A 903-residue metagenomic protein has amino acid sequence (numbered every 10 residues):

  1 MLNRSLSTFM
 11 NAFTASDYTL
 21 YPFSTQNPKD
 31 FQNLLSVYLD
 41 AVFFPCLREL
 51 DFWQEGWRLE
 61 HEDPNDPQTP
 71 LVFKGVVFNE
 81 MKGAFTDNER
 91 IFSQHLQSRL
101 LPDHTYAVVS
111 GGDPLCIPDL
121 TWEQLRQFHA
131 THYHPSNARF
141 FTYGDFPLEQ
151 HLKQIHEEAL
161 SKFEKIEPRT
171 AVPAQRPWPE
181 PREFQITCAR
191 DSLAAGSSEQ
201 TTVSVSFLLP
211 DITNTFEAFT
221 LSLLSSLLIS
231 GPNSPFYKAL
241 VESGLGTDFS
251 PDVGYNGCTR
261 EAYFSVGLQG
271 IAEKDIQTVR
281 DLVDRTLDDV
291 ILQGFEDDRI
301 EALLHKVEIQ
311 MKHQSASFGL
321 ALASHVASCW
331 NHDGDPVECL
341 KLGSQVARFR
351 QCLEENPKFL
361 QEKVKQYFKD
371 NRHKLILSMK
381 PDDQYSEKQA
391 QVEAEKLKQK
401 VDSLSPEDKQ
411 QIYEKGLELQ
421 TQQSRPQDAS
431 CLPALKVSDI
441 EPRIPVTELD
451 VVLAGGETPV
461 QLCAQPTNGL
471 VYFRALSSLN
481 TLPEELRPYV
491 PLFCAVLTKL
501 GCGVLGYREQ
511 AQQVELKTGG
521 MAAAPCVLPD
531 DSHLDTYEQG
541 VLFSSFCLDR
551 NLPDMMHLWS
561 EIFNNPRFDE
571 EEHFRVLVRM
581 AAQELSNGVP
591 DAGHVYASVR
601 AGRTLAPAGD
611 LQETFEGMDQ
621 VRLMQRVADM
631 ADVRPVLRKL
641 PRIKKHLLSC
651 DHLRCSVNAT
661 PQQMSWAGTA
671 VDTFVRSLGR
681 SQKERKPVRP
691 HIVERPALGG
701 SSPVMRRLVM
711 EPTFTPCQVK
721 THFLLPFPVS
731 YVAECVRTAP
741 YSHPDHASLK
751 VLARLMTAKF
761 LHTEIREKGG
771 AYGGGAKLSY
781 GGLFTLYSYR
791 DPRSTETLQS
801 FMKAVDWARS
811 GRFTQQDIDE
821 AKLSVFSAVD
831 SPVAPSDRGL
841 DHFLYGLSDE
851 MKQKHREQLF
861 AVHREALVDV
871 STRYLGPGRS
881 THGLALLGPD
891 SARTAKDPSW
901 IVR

Functional and structural regions predicted by a protein language model:
M1-D40, C46, L50-D51, T86-R90 (+8 more regions): M16/MPP (pitrilysin/insulinase) zinc-metallopeptidase core fold and M16-derived inactive scaffolds
F23-F73, S230-P232, T259-A316, W330-C339 (+9 more regions): M16/insulysin-pitrilysin zinc metalloprotease superfamily fold
F43-C46, L50-R90, Q94-Q97, L101-H104 (+14 more regions): Non-catalytic accessory/assembly modules
G112-H134: A conserved hydrophobic secondary-structure block that centers on an alpha-helix together with its immediately flanking
G144, L303-A464, H594-L698, V709-T713 (+4 more regions): C-terminal regions of mature proteins
A195, P251-R260, A464-P466, L528-H533 (+4 more regions): A glycine-rich, aromatic-flanked flexible loop/lid motif
G196-S204, I212-F216, V446-P488, L725-S730 (+2 more regions): Active-site-adjacent "gating/activation" loops or surface patches in catalytic cores
